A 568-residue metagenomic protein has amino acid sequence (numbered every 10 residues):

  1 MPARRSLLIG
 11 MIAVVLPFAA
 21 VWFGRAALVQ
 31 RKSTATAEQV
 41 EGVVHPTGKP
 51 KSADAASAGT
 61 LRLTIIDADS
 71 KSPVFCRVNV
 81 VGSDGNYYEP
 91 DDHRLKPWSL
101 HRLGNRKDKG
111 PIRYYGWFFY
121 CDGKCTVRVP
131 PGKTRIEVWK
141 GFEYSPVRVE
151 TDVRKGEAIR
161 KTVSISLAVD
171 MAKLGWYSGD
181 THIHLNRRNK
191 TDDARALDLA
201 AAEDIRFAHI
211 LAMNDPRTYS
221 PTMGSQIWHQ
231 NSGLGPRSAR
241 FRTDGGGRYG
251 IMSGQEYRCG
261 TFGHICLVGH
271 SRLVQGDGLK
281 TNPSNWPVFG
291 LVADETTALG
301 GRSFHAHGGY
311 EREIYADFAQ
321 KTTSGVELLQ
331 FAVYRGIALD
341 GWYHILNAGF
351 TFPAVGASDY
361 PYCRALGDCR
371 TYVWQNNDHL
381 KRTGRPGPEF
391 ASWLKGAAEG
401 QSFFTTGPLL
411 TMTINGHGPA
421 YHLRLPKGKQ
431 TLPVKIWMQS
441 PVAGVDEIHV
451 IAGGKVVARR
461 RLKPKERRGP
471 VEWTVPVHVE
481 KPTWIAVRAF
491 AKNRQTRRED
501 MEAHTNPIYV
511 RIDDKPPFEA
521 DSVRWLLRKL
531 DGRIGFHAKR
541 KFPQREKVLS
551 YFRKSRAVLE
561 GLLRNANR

Functional and structural regions predicted by a protein language model:
M1-A13: N-terminal Sec-pathway targeting helices
L7, P17, W22-G59, I66-Y257: Long luminal/extracellular ectodomains of secretory-pathway precursor proteins
L16-P17, S550: Intrinsically disordered, Ser/Thr/Pro/Gly-rich linkers and terminal tails that flank and connect PDZ domains
K51, I66-N86, D92-L95, H101-F118 (+6 more regions): C-terminal functional module detector
T60, F75, K124, S178-D180 (+7 more regions): Extracellular structured ligand-interaction cores
L174-R364, R382-F390: Catalytic cores of extracellular degradative/oxidative enzymes
